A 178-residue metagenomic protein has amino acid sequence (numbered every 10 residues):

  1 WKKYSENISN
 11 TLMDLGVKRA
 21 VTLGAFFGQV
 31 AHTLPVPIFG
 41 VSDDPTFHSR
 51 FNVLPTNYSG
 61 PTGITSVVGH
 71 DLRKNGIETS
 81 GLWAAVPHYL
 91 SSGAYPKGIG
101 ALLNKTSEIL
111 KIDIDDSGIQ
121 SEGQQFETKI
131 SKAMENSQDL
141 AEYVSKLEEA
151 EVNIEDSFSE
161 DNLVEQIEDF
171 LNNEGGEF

Functional and structural regions predicted by a protein language model:
W1-R19, F27-F178: Accessory terminal and edge-of-domain segments that mediate assembly/interaction and cofactor placement around
